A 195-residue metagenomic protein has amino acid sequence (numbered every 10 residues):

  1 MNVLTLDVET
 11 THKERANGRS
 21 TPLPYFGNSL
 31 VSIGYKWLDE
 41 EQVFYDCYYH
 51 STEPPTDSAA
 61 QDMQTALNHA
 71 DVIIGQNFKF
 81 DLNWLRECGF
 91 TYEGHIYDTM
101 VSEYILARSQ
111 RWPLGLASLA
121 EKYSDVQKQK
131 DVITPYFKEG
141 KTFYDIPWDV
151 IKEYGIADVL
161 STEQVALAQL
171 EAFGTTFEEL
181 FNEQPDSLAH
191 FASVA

Functional and structural regions predicted by a protein language model:
M1-S29: Entry/capping segment at the start of metal-dependent catalytic domains with acidic active-site entry clusters
N28-V31, Y35, D39-F181, P185-A195: Active-site-proximal helix-loop-helix substrate-binding element of RNase H-like nuclease domains
